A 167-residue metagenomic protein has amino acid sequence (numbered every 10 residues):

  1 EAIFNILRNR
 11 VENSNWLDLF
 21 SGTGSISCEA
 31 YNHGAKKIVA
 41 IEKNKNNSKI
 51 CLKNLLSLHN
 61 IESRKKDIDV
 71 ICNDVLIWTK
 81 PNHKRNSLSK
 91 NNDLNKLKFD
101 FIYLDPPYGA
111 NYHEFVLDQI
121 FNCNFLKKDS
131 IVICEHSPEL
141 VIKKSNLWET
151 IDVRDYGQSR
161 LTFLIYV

Functional and structural regions predicted by a protein language model:
E1-V167: Class I S-adenosyl-L-methionine-dependent methyltransferase catalytic core
